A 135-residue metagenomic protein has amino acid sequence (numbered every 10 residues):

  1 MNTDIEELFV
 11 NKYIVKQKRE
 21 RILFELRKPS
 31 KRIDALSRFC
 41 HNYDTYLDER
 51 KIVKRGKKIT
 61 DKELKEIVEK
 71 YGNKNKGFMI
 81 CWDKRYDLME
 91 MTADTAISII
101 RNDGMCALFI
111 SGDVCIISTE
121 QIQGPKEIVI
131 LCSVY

Functional and structural regions predicted by a protein language model:
M1-G124, C132-Y135: Structured alpha/beta or helical-core interaction and ligand-binding surfaces enriched in interleaved
